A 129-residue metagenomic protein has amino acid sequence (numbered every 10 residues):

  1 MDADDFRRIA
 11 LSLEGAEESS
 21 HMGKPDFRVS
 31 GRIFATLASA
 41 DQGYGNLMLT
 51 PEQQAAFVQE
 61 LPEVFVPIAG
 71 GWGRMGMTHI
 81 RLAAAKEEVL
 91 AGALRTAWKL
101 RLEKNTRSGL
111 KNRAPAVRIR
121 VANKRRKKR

Functional and structural regions predicted by a protein language model:
M1-R129: Charge-dense, helix-prone N-terminal extensions
